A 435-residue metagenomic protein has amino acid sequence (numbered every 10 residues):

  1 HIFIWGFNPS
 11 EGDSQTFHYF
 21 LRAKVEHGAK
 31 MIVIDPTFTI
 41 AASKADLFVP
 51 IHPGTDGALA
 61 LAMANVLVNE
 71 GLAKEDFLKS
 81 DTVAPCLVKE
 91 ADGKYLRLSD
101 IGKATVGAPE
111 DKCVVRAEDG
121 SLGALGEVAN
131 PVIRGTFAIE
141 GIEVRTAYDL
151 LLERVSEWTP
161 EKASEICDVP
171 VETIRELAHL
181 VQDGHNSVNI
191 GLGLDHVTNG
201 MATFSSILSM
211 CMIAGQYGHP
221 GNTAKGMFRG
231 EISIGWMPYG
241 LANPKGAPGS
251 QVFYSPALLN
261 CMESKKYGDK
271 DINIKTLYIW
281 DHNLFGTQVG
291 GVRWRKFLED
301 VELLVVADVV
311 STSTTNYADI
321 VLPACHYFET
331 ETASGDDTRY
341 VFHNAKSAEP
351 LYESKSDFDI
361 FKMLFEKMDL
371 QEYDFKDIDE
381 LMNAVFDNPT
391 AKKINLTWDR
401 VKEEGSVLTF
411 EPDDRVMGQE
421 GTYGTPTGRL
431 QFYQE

Functional and structural regions predicted by a protein language model:
H1-A23, H27-I32, A58, G126-A138 (+5 more regions): Extended redox/cofactor-interaction regions of prokaryotic respiratory oxidoreductases
T37-I40, T312-A345: Flexible glycine/proline-rich, aromatic-decorated loop/lid segments
A42-S43, L47-D183: Long, well-ordered, tryptophan-enriched scaffold segments
K44-A45, E143-V144, W158-E161, N189-L194 (+1 more regions): Flexible glycine/proline-enriched surface loops and loop-helix/loop-strand junctions
A45-D46, G184-H185, I274, V301 (+1 more regions): Short, well-ordered alpha-helix to beta-strand connector turns
S80-A84, L180, T223-I234, D377-T390: A glycine-rich phosphate-binding loop feature that marks nucleotide/adenosyl-phosphate handling sites
R293, V301-L303, D308-T312, A345-F365: Phosphate/diphosphate-binding loops
A348-E404: Long, C-terminal catalytic modules of enzymes
